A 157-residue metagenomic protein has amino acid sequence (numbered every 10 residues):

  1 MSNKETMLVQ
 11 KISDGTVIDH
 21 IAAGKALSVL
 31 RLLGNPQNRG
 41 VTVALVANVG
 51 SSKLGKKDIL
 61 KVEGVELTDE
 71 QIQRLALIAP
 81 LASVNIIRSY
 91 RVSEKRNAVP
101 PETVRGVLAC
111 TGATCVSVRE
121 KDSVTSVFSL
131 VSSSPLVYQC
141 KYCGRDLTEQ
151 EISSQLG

Functional and structural regions predicted by a protein language model:
S2-R96: Interaction interfaces in information-processing and related assembly proteins
Y90-G157: Cys/His-clustered metal-coordination modules, chiefly Zn-binding fingers
